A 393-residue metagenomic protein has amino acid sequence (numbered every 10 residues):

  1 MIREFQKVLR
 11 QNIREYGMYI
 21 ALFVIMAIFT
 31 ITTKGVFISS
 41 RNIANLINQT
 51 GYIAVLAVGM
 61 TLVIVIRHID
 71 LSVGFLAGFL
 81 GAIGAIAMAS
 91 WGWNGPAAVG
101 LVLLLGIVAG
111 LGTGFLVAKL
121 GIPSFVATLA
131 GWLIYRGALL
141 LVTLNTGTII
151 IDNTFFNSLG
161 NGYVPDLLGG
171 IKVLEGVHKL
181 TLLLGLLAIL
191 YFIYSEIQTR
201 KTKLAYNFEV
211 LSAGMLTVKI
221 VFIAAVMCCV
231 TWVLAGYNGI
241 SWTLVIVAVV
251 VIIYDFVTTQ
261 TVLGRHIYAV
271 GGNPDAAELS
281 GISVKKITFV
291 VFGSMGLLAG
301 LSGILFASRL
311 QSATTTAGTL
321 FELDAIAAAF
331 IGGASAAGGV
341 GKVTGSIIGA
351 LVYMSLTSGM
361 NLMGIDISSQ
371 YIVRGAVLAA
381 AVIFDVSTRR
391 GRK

Functional and structural regions predicted by a protein language model:
M1-A27, G147, A188-I220, S283-K286 (+1 more regions): Cytosolic-side transmembrane-helix boundaries in multi-pass membrane proteins
M26-T32, V36-W91, F115-F125, L140 (+4 more regions): Single transmembrane alpha-helix segments in multi-pass membrane proteins
K34-N45, L140, L144, T231-L244 (+4 more regions): Inter-helical junctions in multi-pass inner-membrane proteins, predominant in energy-converting antiporter-like
Q49, S124, T154, L174-L186 (+4 more regions): Loop-to-transmembrane alpha-helix initiation sites
G92-L133, I348-G349, Y353: Alpha-helical transmembrane segments within multi-pass membrane transporters and channels
Y135-T258, T315: Transmembrane helix-bundle core of multi-pass membrane transporters and related energy-transducing complexes
E196-V210, I252-F292: Membrane-helix/interface signature in polytopic inner-membrane proteins
F292-L305, R309-I372: Transmembrane alpha-helical segments in multi-pass inner-membrane proteins
